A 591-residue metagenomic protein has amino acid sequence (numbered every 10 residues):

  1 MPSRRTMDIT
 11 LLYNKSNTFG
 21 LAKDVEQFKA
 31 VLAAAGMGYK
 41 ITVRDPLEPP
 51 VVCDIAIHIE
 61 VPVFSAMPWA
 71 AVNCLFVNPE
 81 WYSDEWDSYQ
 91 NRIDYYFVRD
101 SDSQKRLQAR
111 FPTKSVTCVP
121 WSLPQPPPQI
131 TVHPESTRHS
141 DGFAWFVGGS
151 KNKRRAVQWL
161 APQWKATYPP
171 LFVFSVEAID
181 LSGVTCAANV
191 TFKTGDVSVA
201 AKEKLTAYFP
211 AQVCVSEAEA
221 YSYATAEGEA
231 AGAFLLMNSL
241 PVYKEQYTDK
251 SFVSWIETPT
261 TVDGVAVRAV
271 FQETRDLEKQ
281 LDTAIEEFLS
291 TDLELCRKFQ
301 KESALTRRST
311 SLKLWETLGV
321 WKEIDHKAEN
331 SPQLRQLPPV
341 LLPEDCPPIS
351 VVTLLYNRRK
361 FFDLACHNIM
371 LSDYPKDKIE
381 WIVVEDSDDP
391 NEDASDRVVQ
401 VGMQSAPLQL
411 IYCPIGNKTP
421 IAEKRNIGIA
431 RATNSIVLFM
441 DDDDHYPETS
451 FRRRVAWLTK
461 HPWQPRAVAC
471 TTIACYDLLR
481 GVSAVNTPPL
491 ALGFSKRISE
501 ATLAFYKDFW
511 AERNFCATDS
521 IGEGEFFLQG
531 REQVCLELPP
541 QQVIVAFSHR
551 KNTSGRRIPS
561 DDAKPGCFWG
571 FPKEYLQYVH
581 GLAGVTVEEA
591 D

Functional and structural regions predicted by a protein language model:
M1-E60: N-terminal pre-catalytic "stem/leader" segment of glycosyltransferase-like enzymes
V132-V157, A161-K165, L171-F172, P347 (+1 more regions): Conserved donor-binding/catalytic core segment of Leloir-type glycosyltransferases
E217: Aromatic "clamp/platform" in nucleotide-sugar-dependent glycosyltransferases that forms part of the donor/acceptor
A266-I324: A charged, aromatic-enriched C-terminal amphipathic alpha-helix characteristic of glycosyltransferases across folds
H367-K378: Short, acidic, metal-binding catalytic loop of nucleotide-sugar glycosyltransferases
I415-R431: Glycine-rich, basic loop-to-helix element that forms the pyrophosphate-binding segment of sugar-nucleotide handling
V437: Short aromatic/hydrophobic "clamp" motif used to bind/position activated sugar donors
D519-L528: Acidic donor-binding loop at a coil-to-helix junction in glycosyltransferase catalytic cores that engages
